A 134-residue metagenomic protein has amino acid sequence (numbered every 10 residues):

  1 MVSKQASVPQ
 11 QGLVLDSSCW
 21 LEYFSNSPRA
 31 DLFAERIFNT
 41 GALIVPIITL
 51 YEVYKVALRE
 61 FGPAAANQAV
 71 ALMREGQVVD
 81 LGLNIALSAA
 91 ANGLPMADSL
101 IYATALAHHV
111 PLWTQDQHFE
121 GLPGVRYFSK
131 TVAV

Functional and structural regions predicted by a protein language model:
M1-V45, L58-V70, V134: Short, well-structured N-terminal submotif of metal-dependent ribonuclease cores
M1-V8, E75, L106-V134: Acidic, PIN/NYN-like endoribonuclease modules and their adjacent C-terminal/linker elements
L15-D16, V45-P46, G93-D98, D116 (+1 more regions): Histidine- and aromatic-rich ligand-binding microenvironments
S18, N84, S99-L100: Active-site phosphate/pyrophosphate-handling residues
W20-L21, L50, A86, F119-E120: A generic structural signal for short hydrophobic patches within well-formed alpha-helices
T49, Q68-N92: Acidic catalytic patch
V53, M96-P111: Acidic, metal-associated active-site segment
